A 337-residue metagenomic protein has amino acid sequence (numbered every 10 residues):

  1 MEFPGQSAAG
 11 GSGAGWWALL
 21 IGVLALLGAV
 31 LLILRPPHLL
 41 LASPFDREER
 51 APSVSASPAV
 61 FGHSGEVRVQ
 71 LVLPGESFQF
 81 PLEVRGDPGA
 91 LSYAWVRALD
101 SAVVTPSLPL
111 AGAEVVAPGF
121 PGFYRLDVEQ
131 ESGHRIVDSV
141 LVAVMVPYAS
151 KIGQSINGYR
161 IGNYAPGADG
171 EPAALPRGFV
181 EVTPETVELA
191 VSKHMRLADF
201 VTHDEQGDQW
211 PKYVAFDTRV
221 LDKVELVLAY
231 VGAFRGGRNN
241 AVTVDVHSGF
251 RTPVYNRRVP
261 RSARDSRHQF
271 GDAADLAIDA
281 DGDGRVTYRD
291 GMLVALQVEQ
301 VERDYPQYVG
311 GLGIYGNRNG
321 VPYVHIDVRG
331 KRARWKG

Functional and structural regions predicted by a protein language model:
M1-G5: N-terminal intrinsically disordered, acidic low-complexity segments at the extreme N-terminus
S7-L24: N-terminal Sec-pathway targeting helices
W17-I21, I33-F45, R264-G337: Catalytic cores and adjacent binding grooves of peptidoglycan-active enzymes
L34-S155: Beta-strand-enriched, solvent-exposed domains that form extended recognition/catalytic surfaces
Q130, S248-F250, R261, I278-A280 (+1 more regions): A mature extracytoplasmic/lumenal domain signature
I152-T186: Compositionally biased low-complexity segments at domain edges in trafficked proteins and select soluble regulators
V180-N239: Active-site acidic/histidine clusters and adjacent loop/turn architecture that either coordinate catalytic ions
V224-R261: Extended, low-complexity, intrinsically disordered C-terminal regulatory tails of eukaryotic serine/threonine kinases
